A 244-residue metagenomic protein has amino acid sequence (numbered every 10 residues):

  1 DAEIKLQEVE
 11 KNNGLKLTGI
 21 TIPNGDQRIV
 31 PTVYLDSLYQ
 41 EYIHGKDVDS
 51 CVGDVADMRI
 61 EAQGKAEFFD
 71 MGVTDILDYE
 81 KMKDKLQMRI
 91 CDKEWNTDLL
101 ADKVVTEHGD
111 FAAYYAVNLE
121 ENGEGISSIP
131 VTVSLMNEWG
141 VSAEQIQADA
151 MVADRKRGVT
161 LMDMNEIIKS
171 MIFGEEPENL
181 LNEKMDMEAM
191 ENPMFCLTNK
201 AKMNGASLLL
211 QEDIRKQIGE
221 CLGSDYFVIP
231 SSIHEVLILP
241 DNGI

Functional and structural regions predicted by a protein language model:
D1-M187: Extended, low-hydrophobicity segments enriched in charged/polar residues
I20, A150, F195-L197, V228: Generic structural hydrophobic/aromatic packing signal, biased to beta-strands
M187-P193: Glycine-rich, flexible loop segments associated with nucleotide phosphate handling
E191, T198-I244: C-terminal structured domains
